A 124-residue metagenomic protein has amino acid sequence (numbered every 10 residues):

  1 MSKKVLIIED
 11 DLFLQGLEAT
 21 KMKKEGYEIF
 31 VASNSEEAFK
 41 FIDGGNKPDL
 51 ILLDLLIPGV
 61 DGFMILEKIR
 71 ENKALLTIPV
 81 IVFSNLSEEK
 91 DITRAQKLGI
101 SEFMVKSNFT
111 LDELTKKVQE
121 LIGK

Functional and structural regions predicted by a protein language model:
E9: Conserved acidic carboxylate
L12-F30: Two-component/phosphorelay signaling modules centered on CheY-like receiver
Q15, P58, L76, E88: The feature encodes the CheY-like receiver
V31, I57-V60: Residue-level signal for the "D+5" position in two-component response regulator receiver
V31-L50: Acidic, metal-coordinating helix/loop segments flanking the phosphotransfer/catalytic sites of two-component signaling
D54, S84: Active-site residues of response regulator receiver
